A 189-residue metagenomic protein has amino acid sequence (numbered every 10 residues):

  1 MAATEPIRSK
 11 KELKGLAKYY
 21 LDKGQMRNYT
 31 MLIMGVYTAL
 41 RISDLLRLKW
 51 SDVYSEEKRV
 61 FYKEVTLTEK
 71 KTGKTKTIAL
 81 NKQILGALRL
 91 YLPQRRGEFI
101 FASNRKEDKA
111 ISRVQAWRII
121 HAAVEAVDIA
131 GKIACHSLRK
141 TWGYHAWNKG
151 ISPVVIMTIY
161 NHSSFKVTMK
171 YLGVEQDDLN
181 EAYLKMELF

Functional and structural regions predicted by a protein language model:
M1-I7, L188-F189: C-terminal secondary-structure termini that scaffold catalytic or DNA-interacting sites
K10-T38, I42: Basic, Lys/Arg- and aromatic-enriched nucleic-acid-binding interface segment
K11, G15, K76, G173-F189: DNA/chromatin major-groove-contacting recognition/catalytic segments
D44-L46, K132-I133, G143, I151-H162 (+1 more regions): Active-site-proximal segment of tyrosine recombinases
R47-T75, K82-I84: Conserved tyrosine-mediated DNA breakage-rejoining catalytic core shared by Y-recombinases
L48-W50, K74, D108, I129 (+2 more regions): Catalytic phosphate/metal-binding cores of nucleic-acid and nucleotide-processing enzymes, i.e., regions that mediate
L67, Y160-K185: Catalytic-site neighborhood detector that most strongly recognizes the C-terminal catalytic loop/helix of tyrosine
K70-K106: Basic, alpha-helical nucleic-acid-contacting "clamp/cap" segments
